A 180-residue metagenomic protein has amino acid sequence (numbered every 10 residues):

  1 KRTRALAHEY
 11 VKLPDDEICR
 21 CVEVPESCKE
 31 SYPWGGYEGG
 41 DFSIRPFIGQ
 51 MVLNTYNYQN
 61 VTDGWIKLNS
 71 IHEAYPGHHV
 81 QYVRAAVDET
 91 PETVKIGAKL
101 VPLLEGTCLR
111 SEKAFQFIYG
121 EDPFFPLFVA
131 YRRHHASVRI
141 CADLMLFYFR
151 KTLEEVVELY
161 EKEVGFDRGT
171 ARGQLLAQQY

Functional and structural regions predicted by a protein language model:
K1-Y180: Long, His/Glu/Asp-enriched segments that create or flank divalent metal/ion-associated functional microenvironments
